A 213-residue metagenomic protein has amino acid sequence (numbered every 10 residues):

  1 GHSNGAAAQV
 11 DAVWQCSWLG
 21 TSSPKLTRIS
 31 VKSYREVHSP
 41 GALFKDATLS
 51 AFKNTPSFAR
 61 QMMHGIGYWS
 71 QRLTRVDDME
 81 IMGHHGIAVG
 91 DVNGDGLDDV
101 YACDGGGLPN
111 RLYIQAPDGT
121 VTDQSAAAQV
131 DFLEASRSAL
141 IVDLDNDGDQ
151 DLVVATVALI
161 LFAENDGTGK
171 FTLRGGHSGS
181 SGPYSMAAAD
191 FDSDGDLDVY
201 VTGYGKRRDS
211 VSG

Functional and structural regions predicted by a protein language model:
H2-L49: Short beta-strand edge/turn micro-motifs at domain boundaries
N4-A8, D77-D78, A102-C103, V211-G213: Short consensus segments that form the blades of beta-propeller domains, in both extracellular/periplasmic
E36-M82, I114-E134, E164-S181, S212-G213: Blade-edge motifs of beta-propeller repeat domains
H84-V92, I114, A135-N146, F162-E164 (+2 more regions): Beta-propeller blade termini
D99-D104, L152-T156, V199-G203: Hydrophobic beta-strand segments that make up the repeating blades of beta-propeller and related beta-repeat
C103-P117: Beta-propeller domains
L108-L112, I160-F162, R208: Structural signal for beta-propeller blades
G203-G213: Short, conserved, GDST-rich strand-edge loop motifs in beta-rich repeat architectures
